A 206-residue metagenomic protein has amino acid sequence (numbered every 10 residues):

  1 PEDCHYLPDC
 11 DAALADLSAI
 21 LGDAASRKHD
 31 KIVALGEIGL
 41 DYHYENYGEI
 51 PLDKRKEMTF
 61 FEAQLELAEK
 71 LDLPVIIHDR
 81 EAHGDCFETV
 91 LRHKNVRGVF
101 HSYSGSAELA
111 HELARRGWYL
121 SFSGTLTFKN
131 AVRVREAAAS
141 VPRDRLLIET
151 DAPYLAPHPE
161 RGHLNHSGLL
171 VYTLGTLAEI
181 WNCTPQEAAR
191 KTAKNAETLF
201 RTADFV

Functional and structural regions predicted by a protein language model:
P1-V206: Mid-domain alpha/beta scaffold segments of enzyme catalytic cores
